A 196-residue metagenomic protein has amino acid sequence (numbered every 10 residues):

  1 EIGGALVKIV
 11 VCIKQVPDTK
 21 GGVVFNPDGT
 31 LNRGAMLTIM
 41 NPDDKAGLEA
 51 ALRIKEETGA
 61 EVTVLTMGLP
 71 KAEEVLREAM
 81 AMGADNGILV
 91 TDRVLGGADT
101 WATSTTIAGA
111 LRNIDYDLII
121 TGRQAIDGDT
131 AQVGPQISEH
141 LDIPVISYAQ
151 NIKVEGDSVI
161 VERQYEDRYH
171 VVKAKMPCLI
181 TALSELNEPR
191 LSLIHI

Functional and structural regions predicted by a protein language model:
E1-L6: Short, Lys/Arg-enriched N-terminal segments with co-localized hydrophobic residues within the first ~10-30 amino acids
V7-M67: N-terminal beta-strand-loop-alpha-helix module at the start of alpha/beta ligand-binding or catalytic domains
E74-T100: A glycine-rich helix N-cap at a beta->alpha junction
L111-Y116: Glycine-rich phosphate-binding loop signature in dinucleotide/nucleotide-binding domains
G128-L141: Short Gly/Thr/Asp-enriched flexible loops that form oxyanion-binding sites at enzyme active sites
Q150-P177: Anionic-ligand binding region
I194-I196: Conserved small/polar residues in nucleotide/adenosyl-binding loops
